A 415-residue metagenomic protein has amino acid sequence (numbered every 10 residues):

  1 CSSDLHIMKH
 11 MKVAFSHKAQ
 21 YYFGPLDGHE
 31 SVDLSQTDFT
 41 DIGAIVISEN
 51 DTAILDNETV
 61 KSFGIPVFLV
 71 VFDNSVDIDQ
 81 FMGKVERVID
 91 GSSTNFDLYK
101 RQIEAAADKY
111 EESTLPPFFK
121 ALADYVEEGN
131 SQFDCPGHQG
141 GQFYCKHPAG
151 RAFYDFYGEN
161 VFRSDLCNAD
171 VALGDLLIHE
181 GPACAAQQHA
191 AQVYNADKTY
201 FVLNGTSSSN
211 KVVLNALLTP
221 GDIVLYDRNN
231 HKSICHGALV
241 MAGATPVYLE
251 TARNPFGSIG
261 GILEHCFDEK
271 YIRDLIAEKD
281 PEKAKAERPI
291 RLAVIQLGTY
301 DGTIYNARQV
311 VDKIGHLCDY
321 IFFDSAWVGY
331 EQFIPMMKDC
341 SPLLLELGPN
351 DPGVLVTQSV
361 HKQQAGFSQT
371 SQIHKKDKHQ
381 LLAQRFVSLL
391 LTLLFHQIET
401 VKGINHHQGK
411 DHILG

Functional and structural regions predicted by a protein language model:
L5-S164: N-terminal glycine-rich, Lys/His-bearing helix-loop that initiates the first secondary-structure elements of many
A14, K18, F23-D38, S48-G64 (+8 more regions): Conserved PLP-enzyme active-site core in the AAT-like
Y21, I42, A172-L176, D197-K198 (+1 more regions): Short, basic, glycine/proline-bearing loop/turn elements
S93, E112, P116, E180 (+2 more regions): Electropositive phosphate-/nucleotide-binding environments in soluble metabolic enzymes
K109, L173, L177, Y226 (+1 more regions): Generic amphipathic alpha-helical segments used as scaffolds and interaction surfaces in large, multi-domain proteins
F156-S209: Conserved N-terminal alpha-helix of the aminotransferase class I/II PLP-enzyme fold
